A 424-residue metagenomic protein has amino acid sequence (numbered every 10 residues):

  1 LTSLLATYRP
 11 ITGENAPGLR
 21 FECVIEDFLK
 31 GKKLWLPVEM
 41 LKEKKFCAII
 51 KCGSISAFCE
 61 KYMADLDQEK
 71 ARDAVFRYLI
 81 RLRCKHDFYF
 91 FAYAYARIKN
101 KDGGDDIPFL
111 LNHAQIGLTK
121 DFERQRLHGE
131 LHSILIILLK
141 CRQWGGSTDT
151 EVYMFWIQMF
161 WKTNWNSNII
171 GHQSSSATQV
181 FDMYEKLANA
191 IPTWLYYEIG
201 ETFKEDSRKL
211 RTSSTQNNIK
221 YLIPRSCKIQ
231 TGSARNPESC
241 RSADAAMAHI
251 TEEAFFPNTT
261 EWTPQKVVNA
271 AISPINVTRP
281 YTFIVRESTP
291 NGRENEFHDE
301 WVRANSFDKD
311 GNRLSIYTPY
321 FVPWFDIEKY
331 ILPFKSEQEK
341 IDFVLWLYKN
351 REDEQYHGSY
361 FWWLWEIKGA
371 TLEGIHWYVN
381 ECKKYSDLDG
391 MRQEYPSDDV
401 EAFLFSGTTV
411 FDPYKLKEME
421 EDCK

Functional and structural regions predicted by a protein language model:
L1-K424: Phosphate/NTP-binding elements of NTP-utilizing enzymes
